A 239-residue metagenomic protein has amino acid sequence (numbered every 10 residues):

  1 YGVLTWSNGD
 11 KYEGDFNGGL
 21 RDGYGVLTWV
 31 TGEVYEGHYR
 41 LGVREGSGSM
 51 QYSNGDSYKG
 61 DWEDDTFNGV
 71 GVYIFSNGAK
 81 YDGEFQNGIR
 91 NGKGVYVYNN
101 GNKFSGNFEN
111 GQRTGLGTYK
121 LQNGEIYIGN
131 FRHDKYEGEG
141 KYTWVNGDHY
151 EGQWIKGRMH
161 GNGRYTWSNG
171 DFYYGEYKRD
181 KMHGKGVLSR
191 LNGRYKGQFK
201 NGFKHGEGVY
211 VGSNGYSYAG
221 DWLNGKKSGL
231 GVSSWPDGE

Functional and structural regions predicted by a protein language model:
Y1-E13, N17, V26-V30, V72 (+3 more regions): Thr-biased low-complexity repeat/linker tracts and other Thr-enriched repetitive architectures
K11-D22, V34-E45, S57-N68, K80-N91 (+8 more regions): Conserved anchor residues at repeat-unit boundaries in beta-strand-based tandem repeats, strongest for the MORN repeat
